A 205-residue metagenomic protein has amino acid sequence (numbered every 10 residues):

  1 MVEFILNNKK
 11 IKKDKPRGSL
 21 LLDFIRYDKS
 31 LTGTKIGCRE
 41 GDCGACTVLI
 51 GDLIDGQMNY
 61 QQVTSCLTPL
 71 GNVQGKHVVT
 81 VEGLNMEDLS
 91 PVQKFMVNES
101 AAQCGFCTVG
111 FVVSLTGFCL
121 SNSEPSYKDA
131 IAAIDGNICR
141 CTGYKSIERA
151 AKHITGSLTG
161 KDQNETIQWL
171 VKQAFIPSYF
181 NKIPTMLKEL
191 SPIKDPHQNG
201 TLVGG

Functional and structural regions predicted by a protein language model:
M1-G200: Signature of N-terminal electron-transfer/Fe-S-associated modules in redox systems
V203-G205: Glycine-rich beta-strand-to-loop/alpha-helix junction loops that act as flexible
